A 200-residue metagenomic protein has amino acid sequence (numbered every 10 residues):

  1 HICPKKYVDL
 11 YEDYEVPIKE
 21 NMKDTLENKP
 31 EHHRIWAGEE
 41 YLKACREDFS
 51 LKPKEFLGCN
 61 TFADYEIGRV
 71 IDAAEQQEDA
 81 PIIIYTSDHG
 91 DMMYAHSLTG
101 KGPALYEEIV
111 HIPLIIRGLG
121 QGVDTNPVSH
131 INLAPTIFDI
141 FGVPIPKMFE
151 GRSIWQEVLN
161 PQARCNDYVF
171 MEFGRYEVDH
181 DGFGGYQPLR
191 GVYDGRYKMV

Functional and structural regions predicted by a protein language model:
H1, F56, N60-A63, I67 (+3 more regions): Beta-strand elements within well-structured catalytic alpha/beta cores of enzymes that handle phosphate/sulfate esters
H1-A44: Core domains of carbohydrate- and sulfate-ester-processing enzymes
I2-K6, L10, A73-L119, S129 (+2 more regions): Histidine-centered active-site microenvironments of extracellular/periplasmic hydrolases and transferases
L10, F62-Y65, R69-A73, R117 (+2 more regions): Residue-level signal for well-ordered alpha-helical scaffold segments within enzymatic catalytic domains
E12, V16, E75, D79 (+4 more regions): Hydrophobic/aromatic-lined pockets within catalytic cores
L42-P81, I140: A long, amphipathic alpha-helix that forms part of the scaffold/cap immediately adjacent to metal-dependent active
P53-F62, A104-V110, G120-T136, F141-S153 (+1 more regions): A short beta-strand-to-alpha-helix junction
H89-A95, N132-A134, D139-V200: C-terminal cap/loop subdomain of S1 sulfatases and analogous C-terminal strand-loop tails that border
